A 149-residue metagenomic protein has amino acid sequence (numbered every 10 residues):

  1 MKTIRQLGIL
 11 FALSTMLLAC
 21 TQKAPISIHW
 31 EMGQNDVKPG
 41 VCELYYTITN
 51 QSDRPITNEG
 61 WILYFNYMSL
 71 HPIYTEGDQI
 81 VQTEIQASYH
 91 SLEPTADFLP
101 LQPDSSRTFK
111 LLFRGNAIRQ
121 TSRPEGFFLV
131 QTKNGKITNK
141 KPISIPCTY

Functional and structural regions predicted by a protein language model:
M1-G8: Bacterial N-terminal signal peptides that target proteins for export
G8-M16: Bacterial N-terminal signal peptides
C20-G40: Low-complexity, acidic Ser/Thr/Pro/Gly-rich terminal tails and inter-domain linkers that flank the onset of structured
V37-Y45, R107: Short, solvent-exposed loop/turn segments enriched in Ser/Thr/Gly
T47-P55: Asparagine-centered strand-capping/turn motif at beta-strand->loop junctions
I56-E84: Short acidic, flexible loop segments centered on an aromatic residue
G77-A117: Intrinsically disordered, low-complexity Pro/Gly/Ser/Thr-rich segments with frequent PxxP/GP/PP motifs and embedded
T108-Y149: Terminal connector regions
